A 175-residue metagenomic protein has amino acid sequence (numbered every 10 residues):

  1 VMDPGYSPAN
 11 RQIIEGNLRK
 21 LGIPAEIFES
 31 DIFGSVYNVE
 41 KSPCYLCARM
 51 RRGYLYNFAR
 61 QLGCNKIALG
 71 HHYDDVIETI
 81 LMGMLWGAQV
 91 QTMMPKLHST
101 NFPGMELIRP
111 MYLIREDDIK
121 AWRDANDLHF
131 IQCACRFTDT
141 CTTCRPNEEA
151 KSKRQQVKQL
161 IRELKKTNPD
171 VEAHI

Functional and structural regions predicted by a protein language model:
V1-V90, M94, D117-A125: ATP-dependent adenylation/nucleotidyltransferase module used to activate substrates
K41, M105, K165: Active-site oxyanion-binding pockets that recognize sulfate/phosphate
L46, A68, P110, I114 (+2 more regions): A short glycine-/small-residue-rich loop at the edge of a beta-strand within enzyme catalytic domains
M50, S152, D170: Conserved active-site and cofactor/substrate-binding residues in soluble primary-metabolism enzymes
D75-Q156, L160-I161: Catalytic subdomain that performs nucleotidyl-dependent activation
Q156-I175: An accessory alpha-helical subdomain
